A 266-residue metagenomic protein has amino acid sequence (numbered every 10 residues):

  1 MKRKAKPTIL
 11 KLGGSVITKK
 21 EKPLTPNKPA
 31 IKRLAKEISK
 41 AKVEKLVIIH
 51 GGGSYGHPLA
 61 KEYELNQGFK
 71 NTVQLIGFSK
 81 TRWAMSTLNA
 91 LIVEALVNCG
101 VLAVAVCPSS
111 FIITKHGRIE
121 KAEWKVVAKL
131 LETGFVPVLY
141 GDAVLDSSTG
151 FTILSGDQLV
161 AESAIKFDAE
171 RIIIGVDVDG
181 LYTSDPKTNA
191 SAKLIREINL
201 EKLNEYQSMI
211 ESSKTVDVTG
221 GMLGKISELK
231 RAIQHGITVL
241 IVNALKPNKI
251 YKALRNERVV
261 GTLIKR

Functional and structural regions predicted by a protein language model:
M1-V47: N-terminal glycine-/serine-/threonine-rich phosphate-binding loop
L12-S15, I49-G53, V242-A244: Glycine-rich beta-strand-to-loop/alpha-helix junction loops that act as flexible
T25-I31, E120-K125, I153-V160, L223: Charged helix-capping and loop-helix junction motifs
A30-L34, I76-V93, Q158, K193-K252: Polyanion-binding loop/helix "lid" in catalytic or ligand-binding cores
G53-F69: Glycine-rich loop at the start of a catalytic domain that most often binds anionic cofactors/ligands
E64-V144: Ligand-binding beta-strand-loop-alpha-helix segment within the catalytic cores of soluble metabolic enzymes
E132, Y140-D146, V176-S212, V216-V218: Active-site rim beta-loop-alpha module in soluble metabolic enzymes
K166-S191, I241-N248: Acidic, metal-binding active-site segment of PIN/NYN-like and related structure-specific nucleases
